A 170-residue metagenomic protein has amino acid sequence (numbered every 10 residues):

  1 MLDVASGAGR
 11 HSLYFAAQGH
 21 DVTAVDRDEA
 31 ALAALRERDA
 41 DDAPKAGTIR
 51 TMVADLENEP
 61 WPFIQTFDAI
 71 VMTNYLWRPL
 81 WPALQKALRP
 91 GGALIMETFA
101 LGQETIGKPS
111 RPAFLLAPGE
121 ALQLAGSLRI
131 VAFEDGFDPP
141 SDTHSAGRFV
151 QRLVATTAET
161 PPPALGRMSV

Functional and structural regions predicted by a protein language model:
A5-G9: Class I SAM-dependent methyltransferase "Motif I" SAM/SAH-binding loop
D21-D26: Conserved SAM-binding motif I beta-strand of class I
D28-A30: Conserved SAM/SAH-binding beta-strand->alpha-helix loop
L35-R36: Conserved SAM-binding loop
P44-E57: Conserved SAM-binding strand-loop segment of SAM-dependent methyltransferases
W61-A69: A short acidic, Gly/Pro-enriched loop at the edge of an enzyme's catalytic core that lines a small-molecule cofactor
G92-F99: Conserved beta-strand signature within the Rossmann-like core of class I S-adenosyl-L-methionine
D142-V170: Core SAM-dependent methyltransferase catalytic element
